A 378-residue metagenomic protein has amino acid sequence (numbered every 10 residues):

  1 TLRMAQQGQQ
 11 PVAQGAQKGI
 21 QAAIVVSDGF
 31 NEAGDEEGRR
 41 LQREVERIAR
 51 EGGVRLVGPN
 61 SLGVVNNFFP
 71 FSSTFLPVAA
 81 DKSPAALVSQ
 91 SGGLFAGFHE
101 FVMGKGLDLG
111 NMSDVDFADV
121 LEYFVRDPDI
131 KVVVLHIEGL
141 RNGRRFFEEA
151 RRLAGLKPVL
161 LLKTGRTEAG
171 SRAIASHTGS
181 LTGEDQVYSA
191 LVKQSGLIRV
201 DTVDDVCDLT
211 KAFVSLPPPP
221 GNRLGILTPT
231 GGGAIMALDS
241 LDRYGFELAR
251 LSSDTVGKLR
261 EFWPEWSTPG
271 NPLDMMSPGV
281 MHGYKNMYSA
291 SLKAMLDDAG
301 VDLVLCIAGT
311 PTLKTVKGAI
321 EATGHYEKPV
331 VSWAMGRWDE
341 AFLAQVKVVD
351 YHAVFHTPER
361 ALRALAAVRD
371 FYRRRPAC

Functional and structural regions predicted by a protein language model:
T1-C378: Catalytic-core regions of core metabolic enzymes, especially those transforming organic acids/acyl-group intermediates
